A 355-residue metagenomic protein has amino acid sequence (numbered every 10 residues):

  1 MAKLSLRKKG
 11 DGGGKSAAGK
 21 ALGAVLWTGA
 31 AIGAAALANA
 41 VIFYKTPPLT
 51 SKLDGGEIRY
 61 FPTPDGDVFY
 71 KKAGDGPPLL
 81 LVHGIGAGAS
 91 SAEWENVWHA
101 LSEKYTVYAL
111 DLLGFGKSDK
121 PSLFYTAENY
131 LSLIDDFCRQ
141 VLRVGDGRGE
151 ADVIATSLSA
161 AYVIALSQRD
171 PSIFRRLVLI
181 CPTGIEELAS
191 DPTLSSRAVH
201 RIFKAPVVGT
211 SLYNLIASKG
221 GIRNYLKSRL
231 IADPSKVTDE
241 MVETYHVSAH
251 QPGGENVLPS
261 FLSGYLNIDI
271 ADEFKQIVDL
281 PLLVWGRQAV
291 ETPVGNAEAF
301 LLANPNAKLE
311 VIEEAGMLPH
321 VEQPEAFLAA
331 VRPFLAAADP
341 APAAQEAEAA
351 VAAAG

Functional and structural regions predicted by a protein language model:
A2-L79, E103-Y105, L142-G147, A336-G355: Alpha/beta-hydrolase fold catalytic core
K72-K117: Conserved HGGG/HGGXW glycine-rich cap/lid loop of the alpha/beta-hydrolase fold
S91-E93, S118-L123, A189-D191, V294-G295: Conserved catalytic-core motifs of eukaryotic protein kinase domains, centered on the activation segment
A109-I154, A329: Active-site loop/oxyanion-hole signature of alpha/beta-hydrolase fold enzymes
G147-P192: Conserved hydrolase catalytic core segment
L188-A189, T193, N214-Q276: Conserved alpha/beta-hydrolase catalytic His-Asp/Glu region
I277-A315: Conserved loop-alpha-helix segment in the C-terminal half of the alpha/beta-hydrolase fold that carries the catalytic
P305-G355: Catalytic active-site module of serine/aspartate enzymes centered on a nucleophile-bearing elbow/loop
